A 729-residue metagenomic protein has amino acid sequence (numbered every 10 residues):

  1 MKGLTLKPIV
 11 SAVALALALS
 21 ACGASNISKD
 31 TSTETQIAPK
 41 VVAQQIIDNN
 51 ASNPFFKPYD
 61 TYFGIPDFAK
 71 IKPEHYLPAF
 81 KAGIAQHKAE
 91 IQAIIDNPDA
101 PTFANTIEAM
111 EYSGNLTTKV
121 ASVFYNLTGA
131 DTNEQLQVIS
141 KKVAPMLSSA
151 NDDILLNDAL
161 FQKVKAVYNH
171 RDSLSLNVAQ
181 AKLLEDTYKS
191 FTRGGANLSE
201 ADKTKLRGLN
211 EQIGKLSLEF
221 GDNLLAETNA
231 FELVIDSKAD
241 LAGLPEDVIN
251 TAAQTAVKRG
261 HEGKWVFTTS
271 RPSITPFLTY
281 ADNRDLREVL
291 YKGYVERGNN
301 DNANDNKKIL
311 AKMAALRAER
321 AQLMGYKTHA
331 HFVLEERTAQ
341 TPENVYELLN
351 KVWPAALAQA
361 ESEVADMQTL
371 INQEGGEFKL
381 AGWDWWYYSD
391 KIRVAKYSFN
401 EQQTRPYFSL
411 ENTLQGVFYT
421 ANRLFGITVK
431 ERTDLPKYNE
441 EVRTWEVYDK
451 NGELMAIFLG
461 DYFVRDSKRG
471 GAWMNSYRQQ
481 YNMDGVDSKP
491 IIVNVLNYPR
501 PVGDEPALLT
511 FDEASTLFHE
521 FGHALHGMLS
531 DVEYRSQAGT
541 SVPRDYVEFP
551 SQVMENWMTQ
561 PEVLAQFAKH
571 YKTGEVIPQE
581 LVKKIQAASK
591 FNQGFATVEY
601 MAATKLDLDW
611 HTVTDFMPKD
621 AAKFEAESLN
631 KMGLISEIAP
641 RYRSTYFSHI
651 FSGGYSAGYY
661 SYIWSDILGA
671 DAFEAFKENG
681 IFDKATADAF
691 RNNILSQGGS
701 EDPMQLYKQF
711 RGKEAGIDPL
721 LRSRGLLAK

Functional and structural regions predicted by a protein language model:
K2-V10: Bacterial N-terminal signal peptides that target proteins for export
S20-A21: C-terminal motif of bacterial Sec signal peptides marking the signal peptidase cleavage site
I37-P245, F676: N-terminal helix-rich structural modules
A38-H75, A82, A242, K264-V266 (+10 more regions): C-terminal, non-catalytic "cap/extension" segments appended to globular domains
D60-H75, F124-V143, A166-G208, T268-K307 (+6 more regions): Short His/Asp/Glu-rich catalytic/ion-coordination signatures at enzyme active sites or charged loops
N115-N126, E185, K189, K292 (+3 more regions): Short, hydrophobic/amphipathic alpha-helical patches that form generic packing surfaces within helical domains
L183, K215, D222, A226-T268 (+7 more regions): Active-site-proximal, well-structured secondary-structure segments within enzyme catalytic domains
P499-L517: Short pre-active-site segment immediately N-terminal to the catalytic Zn-binding motif
